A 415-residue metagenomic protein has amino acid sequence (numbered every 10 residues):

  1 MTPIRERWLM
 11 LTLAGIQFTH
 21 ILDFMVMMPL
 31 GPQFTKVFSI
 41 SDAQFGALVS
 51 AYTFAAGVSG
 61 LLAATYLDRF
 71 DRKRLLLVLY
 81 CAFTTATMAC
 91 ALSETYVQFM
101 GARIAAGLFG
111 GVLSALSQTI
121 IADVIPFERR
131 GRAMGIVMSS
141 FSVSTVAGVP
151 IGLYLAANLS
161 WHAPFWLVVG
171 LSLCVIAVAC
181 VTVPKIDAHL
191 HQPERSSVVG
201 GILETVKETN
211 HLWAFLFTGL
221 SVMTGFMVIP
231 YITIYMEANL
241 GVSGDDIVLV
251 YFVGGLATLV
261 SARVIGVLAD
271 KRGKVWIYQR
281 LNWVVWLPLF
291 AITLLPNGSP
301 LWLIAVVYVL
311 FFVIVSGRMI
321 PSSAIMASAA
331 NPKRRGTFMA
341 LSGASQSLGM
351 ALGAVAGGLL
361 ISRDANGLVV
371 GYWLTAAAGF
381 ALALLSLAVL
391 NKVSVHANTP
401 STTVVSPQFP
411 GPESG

Functional and structural regions predicted by a protein language model:
M1-P3, P184-F215, G411: Juxtamembrane intracellular "pre-TM" segments in multi-pass secondary transporters
M27-M28, H211-F252: Extracytoplasmic gate region of multi-pass secondary transporters
S39, D71, L92-Q98, G241 (+1 more regions): Helix-breaking motifs and short loop linkers at transmembrane-helix boundaries and internal kinks in secondary membrane
V58-V97: Conserved MFS/SLC helix-loop-helix module at the cytosolic interface between two early adjacent transmembrane helices
A102-V143: Cytoplasmic helix-loop-helix junction between adjacent transmembrane helices in 12-TM secondary transporters
I136-V183: Helix-loop-helix hairpin linking two adjacent transmembrane segments in secondary transporters
A157-V169, I361-A381: A membrane-interface helix-boundary motif in multi-pass transporters
V275-S322: C-terminal transmembrane helical hairpin of 12-TM major facilitator-type secondary transporters
